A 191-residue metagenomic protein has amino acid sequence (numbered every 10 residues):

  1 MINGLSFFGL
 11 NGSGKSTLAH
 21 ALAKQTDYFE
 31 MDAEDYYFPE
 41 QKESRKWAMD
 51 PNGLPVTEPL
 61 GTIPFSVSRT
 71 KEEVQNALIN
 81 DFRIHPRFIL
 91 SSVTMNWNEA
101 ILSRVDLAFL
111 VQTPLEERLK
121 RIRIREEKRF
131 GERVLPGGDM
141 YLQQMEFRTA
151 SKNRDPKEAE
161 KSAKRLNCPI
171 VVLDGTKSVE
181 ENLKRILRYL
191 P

Functional and structural regions predicted by a protein language model:
G4: Walker A (P-loop) ATP-phosphate-binding motif of ABC ATPase nucleotide-binding domains
F7: Hydrophobic anchor at the beta1->P-loop junction of P-loop NTPases
N11: The conserved Walker
S16: Walker A/P-loop
H20, K24-N76: Conserved substrate/cofactor phosphate-moiety recognition/catalytic segment in nucleotide-dependent phosphotransferases
I84-F88: Loop/turn-to-beta-strand initiation segments
R104-R125: Conserved phosphate-donor/acceptor-positioning beta-strand/loop module used by diverse small-molecule
F130-N182: Small-molecule kinase domains that catalyze NTP-dependent phosphoryl transfer to phosphate-bearing small molecules
